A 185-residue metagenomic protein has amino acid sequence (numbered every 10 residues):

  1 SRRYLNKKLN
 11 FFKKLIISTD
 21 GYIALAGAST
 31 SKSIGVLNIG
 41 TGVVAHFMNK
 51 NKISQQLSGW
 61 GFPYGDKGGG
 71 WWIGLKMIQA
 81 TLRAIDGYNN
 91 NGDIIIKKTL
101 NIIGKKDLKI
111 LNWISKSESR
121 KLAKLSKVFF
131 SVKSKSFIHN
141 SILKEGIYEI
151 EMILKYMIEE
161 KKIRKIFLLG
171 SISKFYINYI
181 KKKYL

Functional and structural regions predicted by a protein language model:
S1-N91: Phosphate-binding/catalytic loop of phosphoryl-transfer enzymes
R3-N6, A28-S33, I78-L185: ATP-binding/phosphotransfer module of carbohydrate and carboxylate kinases, centering on a glycine-rich
